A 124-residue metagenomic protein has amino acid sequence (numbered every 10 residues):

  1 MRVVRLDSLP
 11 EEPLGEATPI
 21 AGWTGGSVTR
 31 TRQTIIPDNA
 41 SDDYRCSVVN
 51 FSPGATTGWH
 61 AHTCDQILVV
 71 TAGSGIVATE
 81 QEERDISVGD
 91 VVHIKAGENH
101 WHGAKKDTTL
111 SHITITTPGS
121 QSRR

Functional and structural regions predicted by a protein language model:
M1-D43, R123-R124: A short, N-terminal "cap"/entry segment at the start of jelly-roll beta-barrel domains of the cupin/DSBH fold
A40-D43, S52-A55, S74, P118-Q121: Short, charged/polar surface micro-motifs in flexible loops or helix N-caps
R45-H62, A96: Conserved short histidine dyad/triad with adjacent acidic residue
T57-W59, V77-A78, I94, N99-K106: Short beta-strand His + acidic residue motifs that chelate non-heme Fe in jelly-roll/DSBH and cupin folds
C64-I76, E80-Q81: Glycine- and acidic-residue-biased ligand/ion/polar-headgroup-sensing regions
Q81-G97: Short acidic-glycine-tyrosine-enriched beta hairpin
H93, D107-R124: A short hydrophobic beta-strand segment most commonly corresponding to one strand of the jelly-roll/cupin
